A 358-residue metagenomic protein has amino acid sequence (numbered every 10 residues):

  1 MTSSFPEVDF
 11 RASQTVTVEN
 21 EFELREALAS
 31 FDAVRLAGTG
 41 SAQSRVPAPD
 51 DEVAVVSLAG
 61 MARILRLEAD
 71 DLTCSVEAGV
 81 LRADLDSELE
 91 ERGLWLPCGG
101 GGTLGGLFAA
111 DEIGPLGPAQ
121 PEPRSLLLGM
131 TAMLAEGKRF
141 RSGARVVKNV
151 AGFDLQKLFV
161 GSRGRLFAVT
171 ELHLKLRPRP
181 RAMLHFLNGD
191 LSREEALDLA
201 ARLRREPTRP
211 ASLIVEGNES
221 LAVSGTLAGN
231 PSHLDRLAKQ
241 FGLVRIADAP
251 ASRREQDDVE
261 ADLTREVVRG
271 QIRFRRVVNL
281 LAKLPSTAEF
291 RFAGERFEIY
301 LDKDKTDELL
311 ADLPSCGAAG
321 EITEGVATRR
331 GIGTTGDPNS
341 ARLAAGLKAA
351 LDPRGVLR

Functional and structural regions predicted by a protein language model:
V8-C98, E308: Glycine-rich N-terminal segment of FAD-binding domains in flavoprotein oxidoreductases, spanning the beta-loop-helix
S13-V18, T73-V76, L184-G189, E219-Q240 (+3 more regions): Short cationic amphipathic helices and targeting signals
T15-V18, V34-T39, V76-A78, W95-G100 (+5 more regions): General beta-strand structural signal in soluble alpha/beta enzymes
E23-E26, D84-L85, R193-D198, P231-K239 (+2 more regions): Short, conserved charged micro-motifs
P49-E52, A59, N218-S220, L243-R358: Conserved glycine-rich FAD pyrophosphate-binding loop
C98-G99, T103-R209: FAD-binding subdomain of flavoenzyme oxidoreductases
G189-A247: A conserved active-site cap/scaffold subdomain adjacent to cofactor or substrate pockets
